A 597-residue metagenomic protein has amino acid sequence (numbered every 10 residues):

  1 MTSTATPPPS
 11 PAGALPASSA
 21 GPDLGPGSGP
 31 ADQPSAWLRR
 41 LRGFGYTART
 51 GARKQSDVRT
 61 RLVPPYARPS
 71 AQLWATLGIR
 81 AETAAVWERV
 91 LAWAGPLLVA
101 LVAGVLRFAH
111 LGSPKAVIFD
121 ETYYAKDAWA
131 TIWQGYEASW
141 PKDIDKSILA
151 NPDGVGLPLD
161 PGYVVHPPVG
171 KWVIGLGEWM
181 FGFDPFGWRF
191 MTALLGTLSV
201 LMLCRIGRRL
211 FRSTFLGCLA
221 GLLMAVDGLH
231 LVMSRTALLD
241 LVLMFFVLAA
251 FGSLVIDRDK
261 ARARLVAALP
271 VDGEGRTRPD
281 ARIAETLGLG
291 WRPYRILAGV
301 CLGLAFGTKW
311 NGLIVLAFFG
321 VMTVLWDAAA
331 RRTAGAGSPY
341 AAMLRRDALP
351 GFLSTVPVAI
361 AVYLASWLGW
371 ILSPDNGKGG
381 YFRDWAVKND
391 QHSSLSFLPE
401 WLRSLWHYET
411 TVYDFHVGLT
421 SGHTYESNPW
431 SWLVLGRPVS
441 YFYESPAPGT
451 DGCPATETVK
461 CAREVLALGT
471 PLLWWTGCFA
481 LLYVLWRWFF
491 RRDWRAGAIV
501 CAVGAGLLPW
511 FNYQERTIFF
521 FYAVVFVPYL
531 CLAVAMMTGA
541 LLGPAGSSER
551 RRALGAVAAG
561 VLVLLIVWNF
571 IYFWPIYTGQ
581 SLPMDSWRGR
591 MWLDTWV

Functional and structural regions predicted by a protein language model:
M1-L106, R346-A359, R552-A558: Start-transfer (signal-anchor) and selected internal transmembrane alpha helices of multi-pass inner/ER membrane
T2-S19, P34-L38, T286-L297, V321 (+4 more regions): Transmembrane helical bundles and short interhelical boundary loops of multi-pass, membrane-embedded
W93, L98-V99, L198, L203-V226 (+4 more regions): Transmembrane-helix signature of polytopic, membrane-embedded enzymes that assemble or transfer cell-envelope glycans
A103, A220-A225, V232, L302 (+1 more regions): Short helix- or helix-capping micro-motifs that position conserved polar/aromatic residues at function-defining sites
F108-L149, M343-L344, P350-G351, A359-R437 (+1 more regions): Aromatic-rich transmembrane-lumenal/periplasmic boundary elements in polytopic membrane proteins
V117-I118, T192, L229-V242, T308-N311: Short acidic/glycine- and proline-prone juxtamembrane loop motifs at membrane-interface regions of multi-pass membrane
F190-F211, A249, A480-V484: Transmembrane-helix motifs of polytopic, lipid-linked glycan transferases
M202, V242-L287, C301-L302, W326-A328 (+1 more regions): Specific aromatic-rich, kink-prone transmembrane helix
